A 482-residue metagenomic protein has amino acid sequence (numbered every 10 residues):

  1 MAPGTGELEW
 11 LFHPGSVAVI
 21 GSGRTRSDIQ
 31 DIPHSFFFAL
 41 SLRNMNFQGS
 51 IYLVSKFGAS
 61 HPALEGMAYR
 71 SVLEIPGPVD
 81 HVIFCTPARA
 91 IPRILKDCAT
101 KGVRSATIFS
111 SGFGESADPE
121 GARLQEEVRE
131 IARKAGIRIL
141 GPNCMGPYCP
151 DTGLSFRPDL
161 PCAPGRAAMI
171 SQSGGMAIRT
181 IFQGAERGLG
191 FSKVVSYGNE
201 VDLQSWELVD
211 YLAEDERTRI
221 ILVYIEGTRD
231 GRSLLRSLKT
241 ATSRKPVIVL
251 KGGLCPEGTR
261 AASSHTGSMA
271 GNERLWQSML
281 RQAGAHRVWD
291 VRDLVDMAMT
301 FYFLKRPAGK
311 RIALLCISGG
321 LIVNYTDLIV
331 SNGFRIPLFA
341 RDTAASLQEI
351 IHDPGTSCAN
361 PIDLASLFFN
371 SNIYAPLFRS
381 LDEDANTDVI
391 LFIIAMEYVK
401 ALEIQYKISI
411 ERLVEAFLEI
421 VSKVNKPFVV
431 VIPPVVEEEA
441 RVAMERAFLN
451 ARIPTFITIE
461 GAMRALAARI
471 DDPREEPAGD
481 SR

Functional and structural regions predicted by a protein language model:
M1-R482: Catalytic-core regions of core metabolic enzymes, especially those transforming organic acids/acyl-group intermediates
